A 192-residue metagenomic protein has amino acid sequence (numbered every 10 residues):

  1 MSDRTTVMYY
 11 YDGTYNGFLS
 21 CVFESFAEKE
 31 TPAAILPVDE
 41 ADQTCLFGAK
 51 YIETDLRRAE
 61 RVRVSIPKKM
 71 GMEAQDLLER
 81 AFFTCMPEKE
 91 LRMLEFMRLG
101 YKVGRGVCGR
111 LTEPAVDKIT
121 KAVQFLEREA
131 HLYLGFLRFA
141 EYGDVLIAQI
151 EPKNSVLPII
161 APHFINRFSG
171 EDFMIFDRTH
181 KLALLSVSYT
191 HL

Functional and structural regions predicted by a protein language model:
S2-L56: N-terminal ordered "arm"
Y10, I35, R138-F139, I147-Q149 (+1 more regions): A structural signal for short, well-ordered beta-strand segments and their strand-loop junctions that often border
G17-E28, L94-K102, P162-N166: Short, hydrophobic/amphipathic alpha-helical patches that form generic packing surfaces within helical domains
A27-A34, N166-I175: Structural alpha-beta junctions
C45-H131: Charged, alpha-helical interface segments at or near domain boundaries
P114-G170: Hydrophobic, aromatic-enriched interface-forming segments
D172, R178, A183-L184: Long, compositionally biased intrinsically disordered terminal regions
T190-H191: Conserved small/polar residues in nucleotide/adenosyl-binding loops
